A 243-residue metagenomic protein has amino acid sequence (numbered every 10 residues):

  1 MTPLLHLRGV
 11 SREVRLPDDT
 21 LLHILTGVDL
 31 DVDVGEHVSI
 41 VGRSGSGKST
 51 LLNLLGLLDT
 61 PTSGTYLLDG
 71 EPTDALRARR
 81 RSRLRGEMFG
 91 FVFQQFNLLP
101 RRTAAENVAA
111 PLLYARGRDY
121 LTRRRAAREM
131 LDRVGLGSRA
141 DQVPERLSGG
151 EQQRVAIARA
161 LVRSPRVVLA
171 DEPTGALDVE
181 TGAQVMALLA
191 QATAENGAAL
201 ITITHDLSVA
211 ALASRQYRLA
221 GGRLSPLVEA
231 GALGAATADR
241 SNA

Functional and structural regions predicted by a protein language model:
M1-E13, S225-A243: ABC-family P-loop ATPase nucleotide-binding domain
L4-L5, G9-L219: ABC family nucleotide-binding domain
Q216-V228: H-loop (His-switch) and adjacent beta-strand-loop-beta switch element of ABC-type ATPase nucleotide-binding domains
